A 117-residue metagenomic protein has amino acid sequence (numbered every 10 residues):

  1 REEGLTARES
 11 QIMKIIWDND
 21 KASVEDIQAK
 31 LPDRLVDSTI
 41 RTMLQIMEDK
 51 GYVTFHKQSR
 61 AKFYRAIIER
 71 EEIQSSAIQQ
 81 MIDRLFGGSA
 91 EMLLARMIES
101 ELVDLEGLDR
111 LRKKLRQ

Functional and structural regions predicted by a protein language model:
E2-R8, Q58-A77: Short, cationic-aromatic polyanion-contact patches
L5, I15-S23: Short capping segments at the starts of secondary-structure elements
S10-I15, D26: Pre-recognition alpha-helix immediately N-terminal to the DNA-recognition helix within helix-turn-helix or winged-helix
K21-L31: Short acidic, hydrophobic short linear motifs in intrinsically disordered regions
R41-Q45: Short, hydrophobic-biased segments on the C-terminal half of alpha helices that form "recognition helices"
G51: Glycine-centered, phosphate/nucleic-acid-interacting loop/turn motifs that mediate DNA/RNA or nucleotide
T54-K57, L105: Short beta-strand "wing" residues that participate in macromolecule-binding interfaces
S75-Q117: Amphipathic alpha-helical dimerization/coiled-coil segments that flank or bridge DNA-binding/regulatory modules
